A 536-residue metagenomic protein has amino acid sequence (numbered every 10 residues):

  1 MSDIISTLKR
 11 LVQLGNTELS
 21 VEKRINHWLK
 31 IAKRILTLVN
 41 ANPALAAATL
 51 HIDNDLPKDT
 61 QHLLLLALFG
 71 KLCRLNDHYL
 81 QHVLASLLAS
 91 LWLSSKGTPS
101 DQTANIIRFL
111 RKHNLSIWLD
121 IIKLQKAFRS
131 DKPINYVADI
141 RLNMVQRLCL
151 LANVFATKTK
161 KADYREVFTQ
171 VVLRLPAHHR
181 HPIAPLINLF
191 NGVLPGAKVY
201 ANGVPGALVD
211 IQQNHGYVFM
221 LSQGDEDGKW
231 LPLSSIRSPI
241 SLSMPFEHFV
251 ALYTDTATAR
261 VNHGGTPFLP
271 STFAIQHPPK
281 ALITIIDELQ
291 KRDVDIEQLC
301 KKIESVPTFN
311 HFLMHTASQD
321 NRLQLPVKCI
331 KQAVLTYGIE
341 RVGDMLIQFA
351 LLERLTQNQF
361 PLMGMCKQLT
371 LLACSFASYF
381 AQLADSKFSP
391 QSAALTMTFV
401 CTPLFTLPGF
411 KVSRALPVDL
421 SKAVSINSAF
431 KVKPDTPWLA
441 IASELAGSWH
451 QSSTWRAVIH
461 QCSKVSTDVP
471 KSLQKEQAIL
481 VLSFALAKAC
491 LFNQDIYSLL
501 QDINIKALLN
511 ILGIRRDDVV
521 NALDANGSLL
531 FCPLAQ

Functional and structural regions predicted by a protein language model:
M1-S94, R108, K112, I117 (+2 more regions): Generic N-terminal leader segments that precede the first folded domain
K9-V12, N16, C149-A156, I286 (+1 more regions): Regular secondary-structure segments
G15, K23, H27-L36, P43-A46 (+6 more regions): Conserved alpha-helical "signature site" that marks functionally important helical segments or helix/loop junctions
N54-P57, L72-A197, V204, Q213-G216 (+3 more regions): Metal-dependent catalytic cores of enzymes that make or break cyclic nucleotides and related phosphoester linkages
K58, H62, Q102, L369 (+1 more regions): Hydrophobic (often cysteine-bearing) scaffold residues that line and stabilize catalytic clefts of nucleotide/cofactor
Q61-L68, L150, L372-S375, I441: Short amphipathic alpha-helical face segments that pack within enzyme cores and frequently flank/anchor catalytic
L63, A67-G70, A152, M314 (+1 more regions): Short, amphipathic alpha-helical segments that act as regulatory/interfacial helices in nucleotide-processing proteins
S222-A259: Glycine- and charge-enriched low-complexity intrinsically disordered segments
